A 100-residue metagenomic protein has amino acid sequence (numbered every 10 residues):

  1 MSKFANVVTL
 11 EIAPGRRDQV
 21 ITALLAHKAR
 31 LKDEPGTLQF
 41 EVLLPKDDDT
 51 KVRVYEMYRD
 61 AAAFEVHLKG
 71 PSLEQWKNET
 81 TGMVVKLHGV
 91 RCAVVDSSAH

Functional and structural regions predicted by a protein language model:
S2, V42-T50, K77-H100: Glycine-rich beta-strand-turn "strand-cap" elements at beta-sheet edges
F4-E11, E41-L68: Short, well-ordered beta-strand segments in beta-rich or mixed alpha/beta enzyme and ligand-binding folds
F4-E34, L38: N-terminal first-folded block
L10, P71, V95: Alpha-helical and His/Cys-centered functional microenvironments
D18-V20, T50-V52, F64, A99-H100: Short acidic, gly/pro-rich beta-turn/loop elements at beta-sheet edges and active-site/ligand-binding grooves
R30-Q39, M57-R91: An amphipathic, aromatic/His-enriched active-site/gating alpha helix that lines ligand/cofactor pockets
